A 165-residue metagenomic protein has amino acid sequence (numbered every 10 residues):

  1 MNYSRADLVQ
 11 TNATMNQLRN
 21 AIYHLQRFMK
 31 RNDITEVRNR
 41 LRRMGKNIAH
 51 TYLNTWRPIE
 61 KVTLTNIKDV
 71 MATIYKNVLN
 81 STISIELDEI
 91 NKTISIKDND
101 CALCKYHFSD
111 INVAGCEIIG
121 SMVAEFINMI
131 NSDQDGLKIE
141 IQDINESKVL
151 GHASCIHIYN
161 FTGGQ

Functional and structural regions predicted by a protein language model:
M1-S95, D100-E117, G136-K138, E146-S154 (+1 more regions): N-terminal accessory segment detector
C116-D133: Active-site helix/loop of acyl-thioester processing domains in fatty-acid/polyketide metabolism, spanning hotdog-fold
D143: Cys/His-clustered metal-coordination modules, chiefly Zn-binding fingers
